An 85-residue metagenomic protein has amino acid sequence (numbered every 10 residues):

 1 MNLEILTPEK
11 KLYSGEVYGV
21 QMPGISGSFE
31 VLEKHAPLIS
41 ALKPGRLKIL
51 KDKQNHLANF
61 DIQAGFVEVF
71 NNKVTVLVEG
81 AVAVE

Functional and structural regions predicted by a protein language model:
N2-E85: Compact, glycine-rich, soluble single-domain proteins
